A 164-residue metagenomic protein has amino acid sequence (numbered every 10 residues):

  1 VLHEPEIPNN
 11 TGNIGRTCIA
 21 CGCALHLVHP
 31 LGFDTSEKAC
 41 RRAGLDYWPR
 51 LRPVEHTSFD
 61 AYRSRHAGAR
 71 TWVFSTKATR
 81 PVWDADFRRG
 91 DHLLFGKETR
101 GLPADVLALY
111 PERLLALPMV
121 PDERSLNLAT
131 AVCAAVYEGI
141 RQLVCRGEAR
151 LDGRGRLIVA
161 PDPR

Functional and structural regions predicted by a protein language model:
V1-R164: Post-transcriptional modification and biogenesis factors for structured RNAs of the translation apparatus
